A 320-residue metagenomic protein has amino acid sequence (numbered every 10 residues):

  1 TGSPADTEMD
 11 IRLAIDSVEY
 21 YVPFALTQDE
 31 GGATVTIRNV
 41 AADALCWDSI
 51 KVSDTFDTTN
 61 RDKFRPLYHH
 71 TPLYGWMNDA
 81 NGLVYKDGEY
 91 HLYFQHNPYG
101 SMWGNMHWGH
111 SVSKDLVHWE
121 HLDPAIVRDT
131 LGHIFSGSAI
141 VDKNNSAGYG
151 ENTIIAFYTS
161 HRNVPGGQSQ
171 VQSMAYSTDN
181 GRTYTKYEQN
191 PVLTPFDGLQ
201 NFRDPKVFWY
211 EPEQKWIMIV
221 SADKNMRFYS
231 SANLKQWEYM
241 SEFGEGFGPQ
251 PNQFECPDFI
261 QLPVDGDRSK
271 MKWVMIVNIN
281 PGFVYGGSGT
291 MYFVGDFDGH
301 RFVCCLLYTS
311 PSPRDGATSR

Functional and structural regions predicted by a protein language model:
G2-Q28: Extracellular carbohydrate recognition and processing domains and analogous Trp-centered ligand-binding platforms
L26-R38: Noncatalytic modules at the cell exterior or secretory-pathway interfaces, chiefly beta-strand-rich lectin/adhesion
V35, D79-Y99, H121-A125, I140-D142 (+6 more regions): Hydrophobic core segments of beta-strands in well-ordered, beta-rich domains
N39, D48-Y90: N-terminal regions that are enriched for targeting/export leaders and immediately downstream pro/stem segments
R61, P66-Y68, L116-R128, N180-P195 (+2 more regions): Blade-edge beta-strand/turn elements of extracellular beta-propeller and related beta-sheet repeat scaffolds
F94-E120: Beta-propeller domains
S113, S177-T178, F228-L234: Conserved Ser/Thr-centered positions that define the repeating blades of beta-propeller domains
Y308-D315: Conserved small/polar residues in nucleotide/adenosyl-binding loops
